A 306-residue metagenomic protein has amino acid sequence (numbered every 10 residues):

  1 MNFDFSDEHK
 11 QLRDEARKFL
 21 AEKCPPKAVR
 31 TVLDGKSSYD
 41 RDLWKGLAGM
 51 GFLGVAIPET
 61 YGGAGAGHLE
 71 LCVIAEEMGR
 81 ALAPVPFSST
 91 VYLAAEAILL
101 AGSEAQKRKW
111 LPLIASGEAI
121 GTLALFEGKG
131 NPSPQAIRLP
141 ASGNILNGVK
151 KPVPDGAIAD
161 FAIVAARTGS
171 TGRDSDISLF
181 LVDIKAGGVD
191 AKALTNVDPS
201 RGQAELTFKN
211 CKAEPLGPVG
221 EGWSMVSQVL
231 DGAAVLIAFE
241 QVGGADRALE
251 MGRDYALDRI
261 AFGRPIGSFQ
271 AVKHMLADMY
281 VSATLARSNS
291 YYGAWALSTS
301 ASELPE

Functional and structural regions predicted by a protein language model:
N2-E8, L12, R80, V189-L285: Glycine-rich beta->alpha junctions and the first turn(s) of the following alpha-helix
H9, L20, I74, S103 (+5 more regions): Residue-level signal for inorganic ion chemistry
K27-G35, R253, L257-R264, Y280-E306: C-terminal helix-coil-helix/basic helical segment that borders enzyme active sites and/or dimer interfaces and provides
K27-G49: Short secondary-structure junction/hinge motifs that connect adjacent elements
A48-R108, P112, S116-G117, P154-F161 (+1 more regions): Internal helix-loop-helix
G117-E127: A short, Trp-centered hydrophobic/proline-enriched beta-strand micro-motif
A124, V149-D190: A short core secondary-structure module
L139-S142: A structural signal for short hydrophobic beta-strand segments in well-ordered beta-sheet cores
